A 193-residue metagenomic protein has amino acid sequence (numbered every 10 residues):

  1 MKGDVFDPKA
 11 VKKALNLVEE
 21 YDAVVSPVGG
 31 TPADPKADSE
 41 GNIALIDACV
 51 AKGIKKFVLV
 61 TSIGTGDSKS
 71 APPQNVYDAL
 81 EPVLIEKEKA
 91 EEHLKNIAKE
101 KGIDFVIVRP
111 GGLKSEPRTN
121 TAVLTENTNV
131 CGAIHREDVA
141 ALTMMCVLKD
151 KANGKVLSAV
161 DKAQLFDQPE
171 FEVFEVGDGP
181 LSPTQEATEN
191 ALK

Functional and structural regions predicted by a protein language model:
M1-G3: Cofactor-binding loops of NAD(P)H-dependent oxidoreductases, dominated by short-chain dehydrogenase/reductases
F6-L17, Y21, P32, V50-K56 (+1 more regions): Oxidoreductase cofactor-interface core, primarily capturing Rossmann-like NAD(P)-dependent enzymes
V25-P27: Short, well-ordered coil/turn residues at beta-beta hairpins and beta-strand->alpha-helix junctions within
N42: Aromatic/hydrophobic pocket-lining residues that form the small-molecule binding cavity in soluble enzyme cores
